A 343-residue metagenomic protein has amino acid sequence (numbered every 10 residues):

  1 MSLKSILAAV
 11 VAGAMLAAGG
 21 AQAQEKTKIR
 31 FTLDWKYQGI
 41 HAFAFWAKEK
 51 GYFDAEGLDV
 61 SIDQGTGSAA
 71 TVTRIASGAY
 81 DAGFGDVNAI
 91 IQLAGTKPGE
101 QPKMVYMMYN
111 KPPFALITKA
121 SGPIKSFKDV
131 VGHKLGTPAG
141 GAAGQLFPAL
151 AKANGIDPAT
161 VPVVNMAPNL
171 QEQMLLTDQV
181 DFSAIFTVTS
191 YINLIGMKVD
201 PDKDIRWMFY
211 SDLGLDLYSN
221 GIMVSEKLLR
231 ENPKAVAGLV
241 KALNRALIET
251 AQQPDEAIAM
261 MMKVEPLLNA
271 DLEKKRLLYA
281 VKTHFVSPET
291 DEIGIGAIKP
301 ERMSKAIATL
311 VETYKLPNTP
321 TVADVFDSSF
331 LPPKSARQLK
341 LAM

Functional and structural regions predicted by a protein language model:
M1-A8: Bacterial N-terminal signal peptides that target proteins for export
A8-A17: Bacterial N-terminal signal peptides
G19-A23: Sec/Tat signal peptide C-region and signal peptidase I cleavage site
Q24-T177, D181-V188, D204, M208-D212 (+1 more regions): Short, glycine-/small- and polar/acidic-enriched structural segments that line small-molecule recognition paths
N88, N169-Q173, V180-N269: Pocket-lining segment of extracytoplasmic ligand-binding domains
P158-V161, D202-I205, L267-L278, L316-D324: Short, surface-exposed acidic
R230-K315: Secondary-structure end/capping motifs
E301-M343: Conserved C-terminal helix/tail region of periplasmic/extracytoplasmic solute-binding proteins
